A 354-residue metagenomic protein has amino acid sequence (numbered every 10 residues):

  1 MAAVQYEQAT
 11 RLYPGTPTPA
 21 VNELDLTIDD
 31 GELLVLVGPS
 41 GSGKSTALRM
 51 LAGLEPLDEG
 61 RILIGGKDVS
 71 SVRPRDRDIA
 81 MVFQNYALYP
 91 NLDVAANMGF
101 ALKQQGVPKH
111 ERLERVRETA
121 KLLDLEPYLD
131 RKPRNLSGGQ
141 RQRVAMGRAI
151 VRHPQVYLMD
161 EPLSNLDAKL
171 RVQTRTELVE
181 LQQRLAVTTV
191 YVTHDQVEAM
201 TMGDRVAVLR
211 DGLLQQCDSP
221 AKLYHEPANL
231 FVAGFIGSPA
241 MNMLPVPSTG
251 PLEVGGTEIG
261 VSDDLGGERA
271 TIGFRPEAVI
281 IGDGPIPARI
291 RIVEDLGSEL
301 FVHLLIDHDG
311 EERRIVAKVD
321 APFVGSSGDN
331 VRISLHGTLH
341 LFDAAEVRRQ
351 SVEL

Functional and structural regions predicted by a protein language model:
M1-A3, R11-E23, V72-D76: A short, flexible loop at the N-terminus of ABC-type nucleotide-binding domains that lies
V37-P39: The feature captures the beta-strand-to-loop junction immediately N-terminal to the Walker
S45-L48, V144: ABC ATPase nucleotide-binding domain helices that frame the ATP-binding cleft
A52: Helix-to-loop junction immediately C-terminal to a conserved catalytic motif
G60-D68: Conserved ABC transporter NBD signature motif
P74-F231: ABC ATPase nucleotide-binding domains
P239, G250-L354: Non-catalytic connector elements of ABC transporters
